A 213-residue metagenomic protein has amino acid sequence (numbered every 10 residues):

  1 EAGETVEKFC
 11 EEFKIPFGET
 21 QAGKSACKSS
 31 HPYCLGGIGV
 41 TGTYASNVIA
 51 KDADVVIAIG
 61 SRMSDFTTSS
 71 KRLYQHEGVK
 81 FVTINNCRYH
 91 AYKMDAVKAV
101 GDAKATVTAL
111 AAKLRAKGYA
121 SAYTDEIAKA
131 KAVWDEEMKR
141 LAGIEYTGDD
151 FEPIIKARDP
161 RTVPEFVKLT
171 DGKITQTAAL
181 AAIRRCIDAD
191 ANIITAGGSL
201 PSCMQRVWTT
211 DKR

Functional and structural regions predicted by a protein language model:
E1-V56, C186-R213: Anionic-ligand anchoring segments at beta-strand to alpha-helix junctions in alpha/beta enzyme folds, i.e., glycine
A2-K8, T68-R72, A182: A short acidic, amphipathic alpha-helical/loop segment
G3, V40-T43, V97-K104, A120-T124 (+5 more regions): Electropositive phosphate-/nucleotide-binding environments in soluble metabolic enzymes
E4-F13, A45, K104, T108-A112 (+1 more regions): Conserved catalytic alpha/beta core of Sir2/sirtuin-type deacylases, generalized to analogous enzyme cores that bind
F13-G18, Y74-K80, E145-F151, G197-P201: Short, functional N-terminal and low-complexity linear motifs
G23-A142: Glycine-rich, acidic loop regions that bind phosphate or pyrophosphate groups
D135-R213: Active-site diphosphate/adenylate-binding microenvironment
